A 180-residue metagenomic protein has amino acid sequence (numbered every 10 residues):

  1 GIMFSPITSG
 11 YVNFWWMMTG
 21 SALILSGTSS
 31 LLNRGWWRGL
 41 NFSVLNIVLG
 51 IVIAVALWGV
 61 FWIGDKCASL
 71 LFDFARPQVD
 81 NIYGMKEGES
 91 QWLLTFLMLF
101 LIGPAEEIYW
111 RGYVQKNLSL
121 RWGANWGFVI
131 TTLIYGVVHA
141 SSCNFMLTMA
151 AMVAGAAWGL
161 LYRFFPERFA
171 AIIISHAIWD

Functional and structural regions predicted by a protein language model:
G1-G35: Alpha-helical transmembrane segments in multi-pass membrane proteins
G1-M3, V52-L57, F128-I130: Alpha-helical transmembrane segments
F4, T28, L32, V60-A68 (+3 more regions): Alpha-helical membrane-inserting segments
I7, R34-G35, G39, C67-V79 (+5 more regions): Membrane-interface elements of multi-pass transporters and channels
Y11-M18, Q78-Y83, L147-A156: Non-cytosolic membrane-interface motifs at loop->transmembrane helix junctions
V12-L23, L49-I63, A157: Alpha-helical transmembrane segments of integral membrane proteins, especially early/N-terminal helices
W36-I102, L120: Juxtamembrane helix-loop-helix connectors linking adjacent transmembrane helices in multi-pass membrane enzymes
G88-D180: Transmembrane helix-loop-helix hairpins at the membrane interface of multi-pass integral membrane proteins
